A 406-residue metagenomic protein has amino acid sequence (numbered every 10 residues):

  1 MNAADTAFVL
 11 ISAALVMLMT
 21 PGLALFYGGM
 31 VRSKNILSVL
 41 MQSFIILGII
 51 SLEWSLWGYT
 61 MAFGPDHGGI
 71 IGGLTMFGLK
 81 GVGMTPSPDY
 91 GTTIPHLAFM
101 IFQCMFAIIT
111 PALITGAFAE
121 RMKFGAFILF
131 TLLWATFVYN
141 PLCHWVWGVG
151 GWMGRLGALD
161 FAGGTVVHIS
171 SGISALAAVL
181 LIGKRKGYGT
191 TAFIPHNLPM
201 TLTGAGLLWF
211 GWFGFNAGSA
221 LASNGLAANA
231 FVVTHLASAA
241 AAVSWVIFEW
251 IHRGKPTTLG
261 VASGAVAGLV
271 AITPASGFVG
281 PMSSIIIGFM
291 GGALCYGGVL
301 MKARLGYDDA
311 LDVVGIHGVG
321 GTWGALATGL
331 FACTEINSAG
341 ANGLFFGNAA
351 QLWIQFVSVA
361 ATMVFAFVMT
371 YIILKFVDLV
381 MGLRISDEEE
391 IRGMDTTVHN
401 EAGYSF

Functional and structural regions predicted by a protein language model:
M1-F406: Glycine- and aromatic-enriched membrane alpha-helices
